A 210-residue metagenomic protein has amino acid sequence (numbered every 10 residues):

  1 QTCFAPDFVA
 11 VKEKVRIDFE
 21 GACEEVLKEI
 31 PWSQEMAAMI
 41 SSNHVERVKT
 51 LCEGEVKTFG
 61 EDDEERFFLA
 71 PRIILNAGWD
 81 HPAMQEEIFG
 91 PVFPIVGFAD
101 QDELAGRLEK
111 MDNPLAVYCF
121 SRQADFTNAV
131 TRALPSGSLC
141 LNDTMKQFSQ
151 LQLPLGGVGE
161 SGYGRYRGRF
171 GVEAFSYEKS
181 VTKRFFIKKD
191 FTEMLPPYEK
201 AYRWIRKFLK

Functional and structural regions predicted by a protein language model:
Q1-W79, L141, K207-K210: ALDH superfamily catalytic-core signature
L69-K210: Conserved C-terminal structural/oligomerization subdomain of aldehyde/semialdehyde dehydrogenase
